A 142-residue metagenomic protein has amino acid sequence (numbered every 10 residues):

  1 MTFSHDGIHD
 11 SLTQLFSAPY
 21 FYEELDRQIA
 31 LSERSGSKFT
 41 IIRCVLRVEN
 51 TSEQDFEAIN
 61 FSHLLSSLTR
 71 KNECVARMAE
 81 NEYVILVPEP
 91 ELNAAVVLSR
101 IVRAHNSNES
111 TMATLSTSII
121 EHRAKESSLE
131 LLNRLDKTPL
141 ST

Functional and structural regions predicted by a protein language model:
F3-E23, S35, C44: Conserved nucleotide-binding and Mg2+-coordinating catalytic segments in signaling enzymes
I8, R34, F61-L92, S107-S110: Conserved helix-loop-beta segment at the catalytic/binding core of cyclic-nucleotide signaling proteins
L12-T13, V48, Y83: Hydrophobic/aromatic micro-motifs used in signal-transmission helices and low-complexity FG repeats
F21, L25, I42, D55-A58 (+3 more regions): Heptad-repeat coiled-coil signal-transmission/dimerization helices
F21, L92-R103, I120-T142: Catalytic-core segments of nucleotide cyclases and related cyclic-nucleotide turnover enzymes
F21, Q28, Y83: Hydrophobic scaffolding residues in well-structured cytosolic catalytic/regulatory domains that bind or process
E24-E53: Active-site-proximal structural segments of metal-dependent nucleotidyl cyclase/transferase enzymes
E49-E57, I85-I101: Short helix/loop segment flanking the catalytic signature motif in cyclic-nucleotide metabolism enzymes
